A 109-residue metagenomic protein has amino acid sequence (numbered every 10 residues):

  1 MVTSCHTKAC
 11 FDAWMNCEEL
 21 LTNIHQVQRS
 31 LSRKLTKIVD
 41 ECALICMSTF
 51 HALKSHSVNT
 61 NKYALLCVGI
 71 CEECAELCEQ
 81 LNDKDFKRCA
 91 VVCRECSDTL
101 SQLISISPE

Functional and structural regions predicted by a protein language model:
M1-E109: Amphipathic alpha-helical hairpins
